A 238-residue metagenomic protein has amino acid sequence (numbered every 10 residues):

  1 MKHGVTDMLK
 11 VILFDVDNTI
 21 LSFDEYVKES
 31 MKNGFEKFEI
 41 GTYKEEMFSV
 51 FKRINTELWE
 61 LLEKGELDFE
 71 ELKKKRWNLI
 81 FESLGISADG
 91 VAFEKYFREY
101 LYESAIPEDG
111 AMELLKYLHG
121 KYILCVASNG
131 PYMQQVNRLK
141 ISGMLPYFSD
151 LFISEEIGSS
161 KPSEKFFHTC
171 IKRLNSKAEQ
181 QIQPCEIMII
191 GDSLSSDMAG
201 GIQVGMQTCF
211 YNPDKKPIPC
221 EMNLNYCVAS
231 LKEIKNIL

Functional and structural regions predicted by a protein language model:
K2-I12, E25, K116, P131-L238: Asp-based, Mg2+/Mn2+-dependent phosphohydrolase catalytic module
D7-D109: N-terminal helical cap/lid subdomain that shapes the substrate entry/recognition surface in HAD-like hydrolases
K37-F38, S83, K121, R173 (+2 more regions): Alpha-helical structural context
G110-K121: Catalytic-core regions built around general acid/base machinery
K121-Y122, G205: Glycine-centered short loops/turns at secondary-structure junctions
C125: Conserved serine/cysteine hydrolase catalytic core
S128: Conserved phosphate-coupling serine/threonine residues in phosphotransfer and NTP-handling enzymes
